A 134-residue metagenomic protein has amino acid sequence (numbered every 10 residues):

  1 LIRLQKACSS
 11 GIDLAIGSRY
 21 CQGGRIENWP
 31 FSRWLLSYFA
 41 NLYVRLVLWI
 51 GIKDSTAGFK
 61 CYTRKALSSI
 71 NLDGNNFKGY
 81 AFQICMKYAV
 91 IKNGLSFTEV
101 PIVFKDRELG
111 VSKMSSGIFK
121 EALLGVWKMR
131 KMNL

Functional and structural regions predicted by a protein language model:
L1-Y80, R107-A122: Acceptor/aglycone-binding surface of glycosyltransferases and processive sugar-polymer synthases
C8, C21, I91-G94, V126: Generic helix-packing signal
L14-I16, T98, W127: Residue-level marker of intrinsically disordered, low-complexity segments enriched for small/polar residues
I50-G51, G74-K78, K87-K105: Catalytic donor-sugar/metal-binding loop of nucleotide-sugar-dependent glycosyltransferases
I70, Y88-V90, S96, S112 (+1 more regions): Amphipathic alpha-helical interaction segments
I84: DNA-recognition element of transcription regulators
G94-I118, M132-L134: Unusually extended, aromatic-enriched hydrophobic runs near protein termini
L124-L134: C-terminal, non-catalytic tails of nucleotide-sugar-dependent glycosyltransferases
